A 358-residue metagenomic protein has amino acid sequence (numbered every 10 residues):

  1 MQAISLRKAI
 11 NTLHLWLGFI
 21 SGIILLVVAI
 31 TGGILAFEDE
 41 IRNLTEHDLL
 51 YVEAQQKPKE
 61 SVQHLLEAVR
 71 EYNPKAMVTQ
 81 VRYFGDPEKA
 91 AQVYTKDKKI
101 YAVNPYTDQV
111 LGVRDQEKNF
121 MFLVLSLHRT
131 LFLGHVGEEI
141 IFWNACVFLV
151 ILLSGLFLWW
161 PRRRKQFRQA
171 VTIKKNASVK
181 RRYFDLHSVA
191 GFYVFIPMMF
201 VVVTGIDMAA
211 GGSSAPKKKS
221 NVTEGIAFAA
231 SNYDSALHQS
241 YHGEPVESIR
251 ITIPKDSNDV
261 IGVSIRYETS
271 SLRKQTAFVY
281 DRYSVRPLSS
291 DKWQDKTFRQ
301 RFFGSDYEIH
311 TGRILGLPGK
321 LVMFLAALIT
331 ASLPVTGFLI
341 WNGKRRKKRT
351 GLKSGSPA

Functional and structural regions predicted by a protein language model:
M1-A358: Conserved histidines in hydrophobic membrane contexts and catalytic metal-binding motifs
